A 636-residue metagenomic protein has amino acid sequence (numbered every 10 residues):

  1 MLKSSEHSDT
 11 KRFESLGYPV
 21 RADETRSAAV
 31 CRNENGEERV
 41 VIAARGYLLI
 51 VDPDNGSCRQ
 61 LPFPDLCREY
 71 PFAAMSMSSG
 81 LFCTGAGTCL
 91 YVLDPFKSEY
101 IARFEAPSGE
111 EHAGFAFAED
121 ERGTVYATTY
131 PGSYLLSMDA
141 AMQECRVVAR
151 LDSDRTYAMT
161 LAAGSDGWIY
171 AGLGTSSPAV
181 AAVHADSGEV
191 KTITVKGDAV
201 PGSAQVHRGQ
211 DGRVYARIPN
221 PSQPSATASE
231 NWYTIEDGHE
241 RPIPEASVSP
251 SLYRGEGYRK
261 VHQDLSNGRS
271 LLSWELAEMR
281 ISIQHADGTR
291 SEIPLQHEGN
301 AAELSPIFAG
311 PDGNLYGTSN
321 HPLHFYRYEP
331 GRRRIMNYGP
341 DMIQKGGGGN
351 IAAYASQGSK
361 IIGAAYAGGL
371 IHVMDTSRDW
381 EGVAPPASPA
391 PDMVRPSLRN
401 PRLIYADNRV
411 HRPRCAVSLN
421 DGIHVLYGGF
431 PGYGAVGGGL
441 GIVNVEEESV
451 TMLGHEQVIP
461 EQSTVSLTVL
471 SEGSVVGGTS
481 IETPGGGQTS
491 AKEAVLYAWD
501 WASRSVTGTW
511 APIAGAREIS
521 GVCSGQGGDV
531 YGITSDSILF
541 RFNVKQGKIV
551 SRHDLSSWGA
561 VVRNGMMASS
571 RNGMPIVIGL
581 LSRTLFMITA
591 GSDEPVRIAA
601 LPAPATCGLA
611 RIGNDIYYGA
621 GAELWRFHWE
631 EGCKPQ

Functional and structural regions predicted by a protein language model:
L2-E24, L398-P401: A short helix->beta-strand "capping" segment at the edge of beta-propeller domains
L16-D23, P62-L66, F104-G109, A149-D154 (+9 more regions): Surface loop/turn motifs at the tips and blade-to-blade linkers of beta-strand repeat domains
D23-C31, C67-M75, E111-A118, R155-A162 (+9 more regions): Repeated scaffold domains used in trafficking and secretory/extracellular systems, primarily beta-propellers
R39-I42, L81-C83, T124-A127, I169-G172 (+9 more regions): Conserved beta-propeller blade signature
G46, G87-T88, P131, T175 (+9 more regions): Residue-level signature of beta-propeller blades and closely related beta-rich strand-turn architectures in secreted
Y47-L49, C89-Y91, Y134-L136, A179-A181 (+9 more regions): A short loop-to-beta-strand structural motif that recurs across blades of beta-propeller domains
N220-A226, Y427-G437, G477-E493: Short, conserved, GDST-rich strand-edge loop motifs in beta-rich repeat architectures
A603-Q636: Blade-level signature of beta-propeller repeat domains, shared across WD40, Kelch, NHL, RCC1 and BNR/Asp-box propellers
